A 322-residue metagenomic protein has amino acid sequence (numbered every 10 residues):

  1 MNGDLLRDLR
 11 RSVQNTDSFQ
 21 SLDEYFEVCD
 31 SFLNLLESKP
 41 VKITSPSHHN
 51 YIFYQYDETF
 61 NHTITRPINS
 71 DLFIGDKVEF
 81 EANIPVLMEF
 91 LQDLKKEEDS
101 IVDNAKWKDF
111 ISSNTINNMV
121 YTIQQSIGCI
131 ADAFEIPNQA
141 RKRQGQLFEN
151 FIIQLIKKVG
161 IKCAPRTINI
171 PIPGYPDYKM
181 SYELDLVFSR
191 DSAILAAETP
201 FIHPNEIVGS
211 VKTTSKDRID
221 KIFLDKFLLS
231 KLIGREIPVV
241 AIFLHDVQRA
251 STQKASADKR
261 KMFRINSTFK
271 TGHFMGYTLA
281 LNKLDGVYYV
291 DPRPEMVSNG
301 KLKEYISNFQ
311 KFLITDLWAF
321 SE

Functional and structural regions predicted by a protein language model:
M1-Y51, Q55, R66, A133 (+1 more regions): C-terminal tail/extension regions appended to the core domain(s) of diverse proteins
R7-G160: Interdomain/boundary linker segments immediately adjacent to catalytic/signaling cores
K158-Y178: A short acidic/basic microdomain associated with nuclease active sites
T167-I170, R190-S192, V211-S215: Short, flexible loop/turn elements at secondary-structure junctions
L186-F188, A197, P204-T213, I222: Conserved catalytic cores of phosphodiester-cleaving nucleases, focusing on short active-site segments
I207-V208, E236-F243, V287: Hydrophobic beta-strand segments of well-ordered beta-sheets in folded domains
K212-R218, V247-R249: Short acidic, S/G/P-rich loop/turn micro-motifs used as interaction or catalytic elements
I219-L232: Short, charged, amphipathic alpha-helix that recurs within catalytic cores of restriction-modification and other
